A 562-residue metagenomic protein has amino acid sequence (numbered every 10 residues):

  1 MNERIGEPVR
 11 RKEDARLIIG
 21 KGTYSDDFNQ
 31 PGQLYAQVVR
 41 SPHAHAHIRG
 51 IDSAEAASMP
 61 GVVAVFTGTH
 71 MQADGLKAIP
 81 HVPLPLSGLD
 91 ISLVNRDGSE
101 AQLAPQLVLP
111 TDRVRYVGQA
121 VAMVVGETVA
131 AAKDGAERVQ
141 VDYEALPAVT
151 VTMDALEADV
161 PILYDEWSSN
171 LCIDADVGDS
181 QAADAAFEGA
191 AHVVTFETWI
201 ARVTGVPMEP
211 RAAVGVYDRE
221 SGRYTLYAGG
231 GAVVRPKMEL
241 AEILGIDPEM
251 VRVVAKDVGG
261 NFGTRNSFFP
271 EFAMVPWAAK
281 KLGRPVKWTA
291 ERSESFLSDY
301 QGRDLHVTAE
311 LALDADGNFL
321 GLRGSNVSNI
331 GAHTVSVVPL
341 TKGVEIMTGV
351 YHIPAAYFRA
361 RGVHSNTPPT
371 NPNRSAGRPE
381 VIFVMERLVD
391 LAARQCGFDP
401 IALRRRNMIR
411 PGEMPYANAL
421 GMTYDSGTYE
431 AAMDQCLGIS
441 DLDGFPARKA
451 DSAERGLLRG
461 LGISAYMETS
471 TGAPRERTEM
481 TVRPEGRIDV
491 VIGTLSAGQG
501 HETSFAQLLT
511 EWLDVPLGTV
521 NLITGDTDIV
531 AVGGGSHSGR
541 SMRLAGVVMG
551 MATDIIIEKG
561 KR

Functional and structural regions predicted by a protein language model:
M1-S168, K281: Flexible, low-hydrophobicity surface segments
G20, A64-G68, Y116, V194-T198 (+9 more regions): General beta-strand structural signal in soluble alpha/beta enzymes
A73, A104, R115, A131-V151 (+6 more regions): Gly/Pro-rich active-site capping loops and adjacent beta-alpha segments that organize cofactor/substrate pockets
V82-V129, G263-A315, T370-Q395, A417-D441 (+1 more regions): Glycine-rich and small/hydrophobic secondary-structure elements
E157-L244, M408-R487, Q507: Helix-loop-helix junctions that connect adjacent transmembrane helices in secondary transporters/permeases, recognized
P248, V286, P400, P516-L517: Alpha-helix N-cap/start motif
D399-N407: Short, well-structured alpha-helical segments that form the helix of a local strand-helix-strand
